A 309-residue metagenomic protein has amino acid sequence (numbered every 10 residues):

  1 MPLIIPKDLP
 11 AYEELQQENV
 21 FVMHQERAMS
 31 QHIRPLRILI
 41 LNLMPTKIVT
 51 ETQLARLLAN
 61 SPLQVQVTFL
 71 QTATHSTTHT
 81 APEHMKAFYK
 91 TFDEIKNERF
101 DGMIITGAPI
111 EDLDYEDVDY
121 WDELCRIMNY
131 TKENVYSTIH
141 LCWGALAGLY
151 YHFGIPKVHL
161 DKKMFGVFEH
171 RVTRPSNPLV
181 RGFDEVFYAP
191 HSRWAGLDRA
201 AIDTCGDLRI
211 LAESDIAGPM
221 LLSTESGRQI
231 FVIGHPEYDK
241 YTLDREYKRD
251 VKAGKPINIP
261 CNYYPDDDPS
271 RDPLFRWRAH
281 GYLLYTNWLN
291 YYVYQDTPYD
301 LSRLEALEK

Functional and structural regions predicted by a protein language model:
M1-Q71, Y89, I95, R99 (+2 more regions): Amide-donor transfer/coupling interface in amidating biosynthetic enzymes
T50-Q53, H79-P82, Y115-E116: Short, glycine/acidic-enriched capping/hinge loops at junctions between secondary-structure elements
L70-T74, G144-A145: Short, glycine/charge-rich beta-strand/loop segments that flank catalytic centers and engage negatively charged groups
A73-K86: N-terminal beta-loop-helix "entrance" segment that forms/cooperates in small-molecule cofactor or anionic ligand
A73-S76, P109-E111, Y238-K240: Feature marks short, surface-exposed loop/turn motifs that line or immediately flank catalytic pockets and channel
I105-R174: Cysteine-nucleophile active-site neighborhood
